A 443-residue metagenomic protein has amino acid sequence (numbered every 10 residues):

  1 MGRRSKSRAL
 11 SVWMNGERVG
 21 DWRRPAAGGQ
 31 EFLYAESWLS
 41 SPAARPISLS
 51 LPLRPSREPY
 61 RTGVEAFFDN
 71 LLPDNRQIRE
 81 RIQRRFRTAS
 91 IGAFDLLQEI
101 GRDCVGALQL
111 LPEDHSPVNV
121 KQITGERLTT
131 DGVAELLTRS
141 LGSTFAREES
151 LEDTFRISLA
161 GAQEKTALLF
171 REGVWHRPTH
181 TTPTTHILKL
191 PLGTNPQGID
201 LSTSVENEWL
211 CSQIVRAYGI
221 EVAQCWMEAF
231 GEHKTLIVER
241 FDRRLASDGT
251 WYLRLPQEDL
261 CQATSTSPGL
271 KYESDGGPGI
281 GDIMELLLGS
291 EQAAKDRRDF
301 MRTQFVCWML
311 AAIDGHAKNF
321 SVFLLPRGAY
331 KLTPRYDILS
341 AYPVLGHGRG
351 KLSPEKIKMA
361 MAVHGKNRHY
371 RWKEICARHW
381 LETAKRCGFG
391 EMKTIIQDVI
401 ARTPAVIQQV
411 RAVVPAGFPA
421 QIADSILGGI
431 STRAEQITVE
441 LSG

Functional and structural regions predicted by a protein language model:
M1-A317, S321-G443: Phosphate/dinucleotide-binding and metal-coordinating scaffold of catalytic cores in nucleotide-dependent enzymes
